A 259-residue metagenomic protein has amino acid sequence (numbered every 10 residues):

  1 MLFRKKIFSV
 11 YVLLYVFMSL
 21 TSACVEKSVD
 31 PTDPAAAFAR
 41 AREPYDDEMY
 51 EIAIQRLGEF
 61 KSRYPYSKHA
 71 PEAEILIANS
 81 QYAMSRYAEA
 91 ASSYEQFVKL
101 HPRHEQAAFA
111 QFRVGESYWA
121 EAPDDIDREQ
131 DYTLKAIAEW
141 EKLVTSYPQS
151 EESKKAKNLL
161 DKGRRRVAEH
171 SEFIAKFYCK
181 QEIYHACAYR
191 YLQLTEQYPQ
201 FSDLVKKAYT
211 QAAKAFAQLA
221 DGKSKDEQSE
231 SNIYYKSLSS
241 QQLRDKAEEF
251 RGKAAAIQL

Functional and structural regions predicted by a protein language model:
M1-V12: Bacterial N-terminal signal peptides that target proteins for export
L2-F3, T21-L259: Acidic, polar-rich low-complexity tracts and alpha-helical solenoid repeat scaffolds
Y11-S19: Bacterial N-terminal signal peptides
